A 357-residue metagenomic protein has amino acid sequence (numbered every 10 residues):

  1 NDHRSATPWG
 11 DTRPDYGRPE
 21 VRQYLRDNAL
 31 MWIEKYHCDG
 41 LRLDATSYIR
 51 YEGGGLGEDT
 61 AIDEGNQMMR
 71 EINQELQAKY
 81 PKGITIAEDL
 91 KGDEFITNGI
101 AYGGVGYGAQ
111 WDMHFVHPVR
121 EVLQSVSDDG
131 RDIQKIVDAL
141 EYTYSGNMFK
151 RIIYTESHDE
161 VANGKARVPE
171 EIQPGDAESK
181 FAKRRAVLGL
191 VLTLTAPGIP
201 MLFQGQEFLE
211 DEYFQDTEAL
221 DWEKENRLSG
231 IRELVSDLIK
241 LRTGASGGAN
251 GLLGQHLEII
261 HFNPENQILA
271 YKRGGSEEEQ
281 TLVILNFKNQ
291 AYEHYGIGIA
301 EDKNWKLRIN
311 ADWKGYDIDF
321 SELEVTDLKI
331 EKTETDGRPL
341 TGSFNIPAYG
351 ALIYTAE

Functional and structural regions predicted by a protein language model:
N1-A61, K329, F344, L352: Substrate-binding/active-site clefts of carbohydrate-active enzymes
S5-Y16, I49, N163-A177, D216 (+1 more regions): Short glycine/proline-rich turn/loop motifs
T7-P14, G106, D221-K224: Short beta-alpha connecting loops at secondary-structure transitions that line or flank enzyme active sites
P14, W111, N163, F214 (+3 more regions): Short clusters of hydrophobic/aromatic residues that line enzyme substrate/ligand-binding pockets
R22-L25, A29, G65, M69 (+2 more regions): Aromatic/hydrophobic pocket-lining residues that form the small-molecule binding cavity in soluble enzyme cores
H37-D39, Y51-Q215, T243-A249, G254-I297 (+1 more regions): Conserved alpha/beta catalytic core and glycan-binding cleft of carbohydrate-active enzymes
L220, E225-R232, L238-S246, G296-I330: C-terminal accessory region downstream of the catalytic core in glycan-modifying enzymes
E324-E357: C-terminal beta-strand-rich structural cap/linker in extracellular carbohydrate-active enzymes
